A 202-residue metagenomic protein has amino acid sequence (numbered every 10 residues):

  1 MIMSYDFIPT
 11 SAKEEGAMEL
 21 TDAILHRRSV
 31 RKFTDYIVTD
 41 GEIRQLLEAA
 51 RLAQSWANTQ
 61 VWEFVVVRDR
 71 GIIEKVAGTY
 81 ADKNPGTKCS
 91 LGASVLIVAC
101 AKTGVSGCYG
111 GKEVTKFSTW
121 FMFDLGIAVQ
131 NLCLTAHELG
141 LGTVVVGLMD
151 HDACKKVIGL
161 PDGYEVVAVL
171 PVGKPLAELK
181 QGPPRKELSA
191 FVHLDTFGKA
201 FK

Functional and structural regions predicted by a protein language model:
M1-M3: Methionine residue identity
F7-G16, D22-V30, A168-K202: C-terminal helix-cap and adjacent tail motif
V30-Q45: A short N-terminal beta-strand-loop micro-motif at the entrance of redox/enzyme domains
A50-R51, I97, E113-V157: Small-aliphatic-rich amphipathic alpha-helix that forms the alpha element of a beta-alpha
N58-L125: Glycine/small-residue-rich phosphate/adenosyl-binding loop
T87-L96, G159-Q181: A glycine-rich helix N-cap at a beta->alpha junction
A101, L148, K174: Short secondary-structure boundary segments
